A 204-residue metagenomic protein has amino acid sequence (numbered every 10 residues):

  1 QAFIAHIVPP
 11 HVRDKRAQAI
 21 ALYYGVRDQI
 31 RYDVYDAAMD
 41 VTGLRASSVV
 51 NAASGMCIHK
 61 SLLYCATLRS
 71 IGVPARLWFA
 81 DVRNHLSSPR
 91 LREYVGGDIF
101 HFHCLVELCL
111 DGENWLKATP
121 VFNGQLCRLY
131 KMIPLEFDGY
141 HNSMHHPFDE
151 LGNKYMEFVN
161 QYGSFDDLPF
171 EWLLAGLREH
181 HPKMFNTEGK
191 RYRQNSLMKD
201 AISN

Functional and structural regions predicted by a protein language model:
Q1-A52: Secondary-structure boundary elements
I4, L22, L68, A75-L77 (+1 more regions): Generic structural hydrophobic/aromatic packing signal, biased to beta-strands
I4-I7, I20, I30, I58 (+4 more regions): Weak global preference for isoleucine
D14, D36-A38, A52-M56, G124-R128 (+1 more regions): A generic structural micro-environment signature that highlights single residues at secondary-structure boundaries
V34-F102: Active-site neighborhood of thiol-dependent amide/isopeptide-bond enzymes
V82-N204: His-Asp-centered catalytic microenvironments across diverse enzyme cores, prominently the transglutaminase-like
